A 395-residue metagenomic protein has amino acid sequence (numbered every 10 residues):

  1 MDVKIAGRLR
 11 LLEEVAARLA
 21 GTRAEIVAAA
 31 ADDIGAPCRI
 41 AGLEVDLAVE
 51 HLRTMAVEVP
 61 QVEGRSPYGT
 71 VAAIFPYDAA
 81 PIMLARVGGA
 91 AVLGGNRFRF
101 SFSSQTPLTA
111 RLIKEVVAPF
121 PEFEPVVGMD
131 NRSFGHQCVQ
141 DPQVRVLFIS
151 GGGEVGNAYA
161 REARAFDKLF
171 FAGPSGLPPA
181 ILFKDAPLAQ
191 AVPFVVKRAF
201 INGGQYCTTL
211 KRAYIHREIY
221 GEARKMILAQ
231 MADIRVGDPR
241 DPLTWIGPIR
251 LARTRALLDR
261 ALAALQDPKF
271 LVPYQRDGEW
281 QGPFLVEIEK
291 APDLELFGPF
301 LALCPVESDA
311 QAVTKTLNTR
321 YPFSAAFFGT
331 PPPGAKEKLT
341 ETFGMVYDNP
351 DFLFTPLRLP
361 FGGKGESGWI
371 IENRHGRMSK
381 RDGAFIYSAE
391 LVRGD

Functional and structural regions predicted by a protein language model:
M1-G64, Y68, A90, D233: N-terminal Rossmann-like NAD(P)+-binding subdomain of aldehyde/semialdehyde dehydrogenases
V3-L12, S101-F102, V144, D277-D395: Conserved C-terminal structural/oligomerization subdomain of aldehyde/semialdehyde dehydrogenase
I5-A6, R23, R132, L188-A189 (+4 more regions): Residues at or immediately preceding the N-termini of alpha-helices
R8, A30, G95, L147 (+3 more regions): Residue-level signal for inorganic ion chemistry
E14-E25, L108, L112-P121, V192-P193 (+3 more regions): Generic non-transmembrane alpha-helical segments
L52, A110-I113, Y159, A223 (+2 more regions): Hydrophobic packing residues within well-ordered alpha-helices of enzyme cores
V57-Q190, V306: Rossmann-like NAD(P) dinucleotide-binding subdomain of oxidoreductase/dehydrogenase enzymes
P119-F120, V155-E287, D348: ALDH superfamily catalytic-core signature
